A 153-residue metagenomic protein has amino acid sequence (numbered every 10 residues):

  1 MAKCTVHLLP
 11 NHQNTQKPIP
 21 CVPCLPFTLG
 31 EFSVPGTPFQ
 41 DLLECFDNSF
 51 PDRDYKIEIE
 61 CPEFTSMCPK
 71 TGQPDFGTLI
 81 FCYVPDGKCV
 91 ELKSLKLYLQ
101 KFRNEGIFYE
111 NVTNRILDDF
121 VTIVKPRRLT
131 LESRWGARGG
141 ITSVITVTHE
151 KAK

Functional and structural regions predicted by a protein language model:
A2-K153: N-terminal intrinsically disordered, cationic/polar leader segments that include organellar targeting peptides
